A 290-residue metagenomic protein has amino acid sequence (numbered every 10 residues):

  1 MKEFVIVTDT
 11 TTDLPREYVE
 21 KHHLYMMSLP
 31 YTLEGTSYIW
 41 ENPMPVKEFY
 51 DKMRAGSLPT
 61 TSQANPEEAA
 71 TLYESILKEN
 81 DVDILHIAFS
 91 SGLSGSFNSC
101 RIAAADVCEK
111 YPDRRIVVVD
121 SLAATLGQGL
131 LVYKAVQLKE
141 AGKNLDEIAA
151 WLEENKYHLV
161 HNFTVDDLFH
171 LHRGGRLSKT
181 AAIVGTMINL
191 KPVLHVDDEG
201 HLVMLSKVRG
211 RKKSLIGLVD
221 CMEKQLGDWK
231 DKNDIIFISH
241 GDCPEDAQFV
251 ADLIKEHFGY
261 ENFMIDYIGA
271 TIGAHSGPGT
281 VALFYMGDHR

Functional and structural regions predicted by a protein language model:
K2-V5, T11-V19, L24-Y25, P30 (+5 more regions): Mixed-charge interfacial surface used for oligomerization/domain docking and macromolecular partner engagement
V5-E68: N-terminal glycine-rich anion-binding loop in soluble enzyme alpha/beta folds
K52, V82-H86, C108-V119, I265: Glycine/charged-rich beta-loop-alpha catalytic/anionic-binding loops adjacent to active sites
P59-P66, H86, S90-F97, S121-T125 (+1 more regions): Short gly/ser-rich anion-binding loops that grip negatively charged ligand groups
E67-A104, C108: Active-site cofactor/cluster-binding pocket
